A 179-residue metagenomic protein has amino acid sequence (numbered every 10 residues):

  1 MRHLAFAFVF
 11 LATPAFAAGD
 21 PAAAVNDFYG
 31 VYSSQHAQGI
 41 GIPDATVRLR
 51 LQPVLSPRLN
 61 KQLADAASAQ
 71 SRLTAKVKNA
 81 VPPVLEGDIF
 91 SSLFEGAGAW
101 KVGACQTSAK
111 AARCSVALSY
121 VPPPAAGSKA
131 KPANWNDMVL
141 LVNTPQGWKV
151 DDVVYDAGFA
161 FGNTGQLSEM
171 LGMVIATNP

Functional and structural regions predicted by a protein language model:
M1-L4: Positively charged n-region of N-terminal signal peptides that target proteins for export
A7, A12-P14: N-terminal signal peptide c-region/cleavage motif recognized by signal peptidases
F16-A23, M138-V142: N-terminal helix-cap/turn-to-beta initiation motif at the start of protein domains
A18-V81: Core segments of small alpha/beta cavity-forming domains
G19-D20, K76-D88, F159-M170: Secondary-structure junction/capping motif
L55-K129: Surface-exposed, charged secondary-structure patches
V102-C105, N136-N143: Hydrophobic/aromatic beta-strand elements that line small-molecule binding cavities or substrate pockets in beta-rich
K110-S115, S119-N136, T144-P145, K149-P179: Low-complexity, intrinsically disordered terminal/linker segments enriched in charged and Gly/Pro repeats
